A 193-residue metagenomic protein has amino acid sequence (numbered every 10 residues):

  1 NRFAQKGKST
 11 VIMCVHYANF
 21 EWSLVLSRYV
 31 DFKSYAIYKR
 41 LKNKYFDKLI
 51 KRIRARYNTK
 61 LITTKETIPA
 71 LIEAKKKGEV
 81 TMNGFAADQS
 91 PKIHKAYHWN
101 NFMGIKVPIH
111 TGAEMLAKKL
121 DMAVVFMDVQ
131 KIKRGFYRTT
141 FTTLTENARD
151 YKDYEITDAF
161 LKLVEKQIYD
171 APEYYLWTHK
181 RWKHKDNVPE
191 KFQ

Functional and structural regions predicted by a protein language model:
R2-K6, Y29, K65-Q193: Non-catalytic C-terminal accessory region of glycerolipid acyltransferases and related lyso-lipid remodeling enzymes
K6-E66, K92-N101, I105: Catalytic core of membrane glycerolipid acyltransferases/transacylases, capturing the structured, soluble-facing
